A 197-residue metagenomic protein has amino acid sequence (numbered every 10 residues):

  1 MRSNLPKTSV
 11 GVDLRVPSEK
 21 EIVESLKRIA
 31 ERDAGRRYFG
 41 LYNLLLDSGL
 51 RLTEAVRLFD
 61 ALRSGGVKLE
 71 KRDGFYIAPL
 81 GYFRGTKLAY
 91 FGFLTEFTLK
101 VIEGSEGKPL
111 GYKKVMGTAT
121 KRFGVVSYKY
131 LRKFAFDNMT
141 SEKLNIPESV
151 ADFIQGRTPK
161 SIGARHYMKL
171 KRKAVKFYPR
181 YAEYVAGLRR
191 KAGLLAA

Functional and structural regions predicted by a protein language model:
M1-K27, F83-R84: Flexible interdomain linker/hinge and immediately adjacent N-terminus of the catalytic tyrosine-recombinase domain
M1-R2, G49, K129: Non-catalytic DNA-binding core/recognition domains of DNA-processing enzymes
V16, K20-L52, R132: Basic, Lys/Arg- and aromatic-enriched nucleic-acid-binding interface segment
L41-Y42, T53-L58, A151: Alpha-helix N-cap/helix-start motif at helix boundaries, enriched for small hydrophobics
S48, R57-T98: Conserved tyrosine-mediated DNA breakage-rejoining catalytic core shared by Y-recombinases
G92-E142, S149, T158: Active-site/catalytic core of tyrosine-dependent DNA strand-transfer enzymes
Q155-L195: Catalytic-site neighborhood detector that most strongly recognizes the C-terminal catalytic loop/helix of tyrosine
